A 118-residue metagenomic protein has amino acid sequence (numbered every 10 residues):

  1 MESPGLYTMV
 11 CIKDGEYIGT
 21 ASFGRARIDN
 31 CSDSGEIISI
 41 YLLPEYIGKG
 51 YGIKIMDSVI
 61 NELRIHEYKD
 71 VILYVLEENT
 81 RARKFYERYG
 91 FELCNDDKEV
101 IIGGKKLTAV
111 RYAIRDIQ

Functional and structural regions predicted by a protein language model:
M1-E45, M56-S58, E62, E99 (+1 more regions): Acetyl-CoA-dependent GNAT
L6, G90-F91: Short glycine-aromatic motifs
L6, I28, S32, G50 (+3 more regions): Residues at secondary-structure transition points
G15, G35-I37, G50-G52, M56 (+3 more regions): Low-complexity, intrinsically disordered short peptide segments enriched in small/polar/basic residues
Y17, E92-L93: Residue-level detector of beta-propeller blades
S39-D57, H66, E77-K84, R88: Conserved glycine-rich acetyl-CoA-binding loop
E62-K69: Short, charged, low-hydrophobicity "junction" segments
K69-I72, L76-R83, E87-Y89, N95-Q118: C-terminal "cap" of GNAT-fold acetyltransferases
